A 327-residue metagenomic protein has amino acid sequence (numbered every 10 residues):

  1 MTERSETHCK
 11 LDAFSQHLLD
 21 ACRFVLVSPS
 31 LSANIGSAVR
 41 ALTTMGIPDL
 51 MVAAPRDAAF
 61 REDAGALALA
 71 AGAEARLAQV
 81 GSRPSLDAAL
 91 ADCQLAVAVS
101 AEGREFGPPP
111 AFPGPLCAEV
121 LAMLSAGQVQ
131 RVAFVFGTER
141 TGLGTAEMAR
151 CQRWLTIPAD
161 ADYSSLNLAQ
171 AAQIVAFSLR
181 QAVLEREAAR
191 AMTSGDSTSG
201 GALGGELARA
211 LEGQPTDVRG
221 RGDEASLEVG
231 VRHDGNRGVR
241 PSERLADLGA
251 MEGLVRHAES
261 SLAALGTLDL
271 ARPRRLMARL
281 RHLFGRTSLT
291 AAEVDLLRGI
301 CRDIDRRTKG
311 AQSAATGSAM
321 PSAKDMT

Functional and structural regions predicted by a protein language model:
M1-T327: Post-transcriptional modification and biogenesis factors for structured RNAs of the translation apparatus
